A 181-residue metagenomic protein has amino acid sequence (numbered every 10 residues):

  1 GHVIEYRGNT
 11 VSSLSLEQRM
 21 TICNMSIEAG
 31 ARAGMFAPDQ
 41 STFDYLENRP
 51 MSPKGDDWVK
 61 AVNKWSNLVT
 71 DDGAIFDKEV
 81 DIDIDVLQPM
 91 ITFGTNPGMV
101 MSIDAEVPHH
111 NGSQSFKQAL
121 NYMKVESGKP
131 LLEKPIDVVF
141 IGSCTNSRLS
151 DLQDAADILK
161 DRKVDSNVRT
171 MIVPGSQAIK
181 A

Functional and structural regions predicted by a protein language model:
G1-A181: Fe-S-dependent hydro-lyases/dehydratases of central metabolism
